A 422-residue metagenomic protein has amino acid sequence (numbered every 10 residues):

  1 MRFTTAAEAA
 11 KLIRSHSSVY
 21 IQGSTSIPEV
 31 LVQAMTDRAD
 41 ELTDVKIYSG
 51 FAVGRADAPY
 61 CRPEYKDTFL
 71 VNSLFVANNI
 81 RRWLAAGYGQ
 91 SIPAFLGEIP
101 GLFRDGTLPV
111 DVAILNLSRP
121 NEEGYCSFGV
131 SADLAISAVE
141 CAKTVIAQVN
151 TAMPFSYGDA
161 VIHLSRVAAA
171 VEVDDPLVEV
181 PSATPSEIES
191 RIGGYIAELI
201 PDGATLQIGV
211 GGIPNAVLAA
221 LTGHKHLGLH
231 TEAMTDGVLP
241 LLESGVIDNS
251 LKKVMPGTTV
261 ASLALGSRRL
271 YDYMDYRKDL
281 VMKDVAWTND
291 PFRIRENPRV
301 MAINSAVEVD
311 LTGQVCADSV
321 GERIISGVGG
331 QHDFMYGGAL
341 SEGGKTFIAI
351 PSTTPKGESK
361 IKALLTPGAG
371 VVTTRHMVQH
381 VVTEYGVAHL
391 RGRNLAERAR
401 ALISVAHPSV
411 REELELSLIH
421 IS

Functional and structural regions predicted by a protein language model:
M1-S422: Conserved alpha/beta enzyme-core scaffold
